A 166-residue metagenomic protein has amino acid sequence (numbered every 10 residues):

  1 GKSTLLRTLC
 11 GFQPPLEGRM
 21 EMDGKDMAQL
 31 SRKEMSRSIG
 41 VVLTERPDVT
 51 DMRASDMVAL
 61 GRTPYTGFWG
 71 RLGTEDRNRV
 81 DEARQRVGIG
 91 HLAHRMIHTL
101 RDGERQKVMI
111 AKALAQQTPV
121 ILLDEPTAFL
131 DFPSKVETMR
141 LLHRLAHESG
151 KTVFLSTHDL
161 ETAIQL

Functional and structural regions predicted by a protein language model:
C10: Helix-to-loop junction immediately C-terminal to a conserved catalytic motif
G18-D26, M35: Conserved ABC transporter NBD signature motif
A59, T74-L92: Conserved ABC ATPase "signature" region
M96-L100: Conserved ABC ATPase signature
I121-D124: Catalytic Walker B motif of ABC-type/P-loop ATPase nucleotide-binding domains
V136-E148: Helical segment within the ABC ATPase nucleotide-binding domain
T157-H158: H-loop/switch region of ABC-family ATPase nucleotide-binding domains
